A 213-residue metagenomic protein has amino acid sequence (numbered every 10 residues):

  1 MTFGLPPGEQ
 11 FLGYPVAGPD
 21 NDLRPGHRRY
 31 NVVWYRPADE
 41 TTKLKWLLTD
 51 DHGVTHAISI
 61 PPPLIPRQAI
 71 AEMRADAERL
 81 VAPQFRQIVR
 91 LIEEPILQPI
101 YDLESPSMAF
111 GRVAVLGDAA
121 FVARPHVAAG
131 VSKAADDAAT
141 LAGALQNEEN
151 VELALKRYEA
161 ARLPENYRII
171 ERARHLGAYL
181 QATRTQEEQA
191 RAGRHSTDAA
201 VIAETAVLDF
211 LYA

Functional and structural regions predicted by a protein language model:
M1, L48-D51, E171-Q181: Short, charge- and proline-biased low-complexity linear segments that act as flexible interaction/docking motifs
M1-E78: Conserved FAD-binding catalytic core of PHBH/FMO-like flavoproteins
D22-L23, E40-L44, R86, A109 (+1 more regions): Short acidic/glycine-rich loop or secondary-structure boundary segments that cap or lie
V32, E72, E93-H175: Conserved mid-domain beta->alpha element of the FAD-binding
Q68-I70, R79-I96: A short coil-to-beta-strand element that immediately follows conserved catalytic motifs
P164, R184-T185, A190-R191, V207-L211: All-alpha prenyltransferase/terpene-synthase fold signal
L180-A200: C-terminal domain-closing interface element
S196-A213: C-terminal auxiliary extensions adjacent to catalytic cores
